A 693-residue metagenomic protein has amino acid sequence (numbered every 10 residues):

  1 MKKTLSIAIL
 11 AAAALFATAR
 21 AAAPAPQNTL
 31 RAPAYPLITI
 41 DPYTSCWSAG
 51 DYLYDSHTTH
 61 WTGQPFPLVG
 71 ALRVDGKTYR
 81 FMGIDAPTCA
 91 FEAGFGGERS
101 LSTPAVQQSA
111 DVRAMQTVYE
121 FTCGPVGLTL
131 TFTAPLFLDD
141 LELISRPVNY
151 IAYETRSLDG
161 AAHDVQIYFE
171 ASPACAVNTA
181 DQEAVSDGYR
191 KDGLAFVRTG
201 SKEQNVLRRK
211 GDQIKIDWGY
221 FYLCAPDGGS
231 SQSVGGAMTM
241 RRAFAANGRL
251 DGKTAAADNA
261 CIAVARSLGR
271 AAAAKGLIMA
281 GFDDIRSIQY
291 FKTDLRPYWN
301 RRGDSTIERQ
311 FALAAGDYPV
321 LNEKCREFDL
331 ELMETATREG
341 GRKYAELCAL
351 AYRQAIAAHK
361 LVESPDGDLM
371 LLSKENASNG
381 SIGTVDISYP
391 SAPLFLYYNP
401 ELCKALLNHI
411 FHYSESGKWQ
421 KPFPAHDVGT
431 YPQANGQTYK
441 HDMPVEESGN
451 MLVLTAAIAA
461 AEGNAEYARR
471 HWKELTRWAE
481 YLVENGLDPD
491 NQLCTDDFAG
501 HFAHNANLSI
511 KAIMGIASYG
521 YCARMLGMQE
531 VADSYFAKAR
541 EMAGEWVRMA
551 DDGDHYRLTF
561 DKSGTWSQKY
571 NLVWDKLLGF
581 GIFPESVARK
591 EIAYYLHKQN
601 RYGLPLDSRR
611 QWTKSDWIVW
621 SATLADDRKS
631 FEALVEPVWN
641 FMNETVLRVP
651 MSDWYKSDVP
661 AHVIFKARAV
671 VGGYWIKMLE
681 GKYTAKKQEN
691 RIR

Functional and structural regions predicted by a protein language model:
A21-D85, A105, C123-L130, L141-L143: Beta-strand-rich N-terminal accessory domains
A21-Y35, L136-L143, E154-G383, N690-R693: Acidic/polar, glycine-enriched structural segments that form the non-catalytic walls/loops of the carbohydrate-binding
L30-L53, H57-T59, P444-E447, M451-L452 (+3 more regions): C-terminal capping/lid segments that line or modulate ligand- or cofactor-binding pockets
Y52-L53, G160-D164, A336-K343, F395-L407 (+5 more regions): Structural helix-adjacent loops and short alpha-helical linkers that scaffold large soluble proteins
H57, G63-V106, G340-G341, S388-P432: Carboxylate/His-rich catalytic cores and anion/metal-binding grooves
A86-R146, Q232-A260, R353: Extended, loop-rich substrate-binding clefts of extracytoplasmic carbohydrate-active enzymes
L194-A245, A351, E375-I387, P393-P400 (+7 more regions): Extended ligand-binding clefts on enzyme/binding-domain cores
R270, R301-N322, G380-P489, N505-Y519 (+1 more regions): Aromatic-rich carbohydrate-recognition surfaces in CAZymes
